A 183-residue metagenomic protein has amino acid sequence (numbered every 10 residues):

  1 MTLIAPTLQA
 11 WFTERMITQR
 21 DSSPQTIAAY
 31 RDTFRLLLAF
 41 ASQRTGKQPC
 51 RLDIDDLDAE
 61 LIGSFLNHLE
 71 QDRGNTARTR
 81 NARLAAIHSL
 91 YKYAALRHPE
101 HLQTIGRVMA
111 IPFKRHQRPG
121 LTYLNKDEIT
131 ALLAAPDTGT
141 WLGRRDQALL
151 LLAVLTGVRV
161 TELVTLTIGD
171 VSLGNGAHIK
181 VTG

Functional and structural regions predicted by a protein language model:
M1-G183: Conserved catalytic core of the tyrosine transesterase superfamily
